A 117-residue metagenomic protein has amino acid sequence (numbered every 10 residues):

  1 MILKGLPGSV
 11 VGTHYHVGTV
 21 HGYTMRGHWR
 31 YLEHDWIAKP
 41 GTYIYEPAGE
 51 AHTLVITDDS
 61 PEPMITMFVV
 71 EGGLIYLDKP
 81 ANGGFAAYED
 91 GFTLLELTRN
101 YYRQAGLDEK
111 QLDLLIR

Functional and structural regions predicted by a protein language model:
M1-R117: Jelly-roll (double-stranded beta-helix
